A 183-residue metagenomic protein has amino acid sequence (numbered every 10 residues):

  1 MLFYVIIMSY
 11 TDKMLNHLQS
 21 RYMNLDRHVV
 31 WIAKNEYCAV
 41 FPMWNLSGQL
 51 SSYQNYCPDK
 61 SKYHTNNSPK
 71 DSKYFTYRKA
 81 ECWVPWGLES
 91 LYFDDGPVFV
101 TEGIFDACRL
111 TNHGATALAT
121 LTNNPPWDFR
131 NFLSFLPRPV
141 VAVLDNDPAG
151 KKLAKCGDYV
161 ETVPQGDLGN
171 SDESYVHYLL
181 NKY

Functional and structural regions predicted by a protein language model:
M1-S47, S51, K70-K79, L88-D95 (+2 more regions): TOPRIM metal-binding catalytic domain and adjacent DNA-binding surface shared by DnaG-type primases
Y4, D95-V98, I104-Y183: TOPRIM fold recognition
V40-P42, S52-Y53, W83-P85, V98 (+1 more regions): Ordered hydrophobic segments in well-structured contexts
F41-S47, Q54, T101-G103, R109-T111: Short conserved beta-strand segments at catalytic cores or DNA/RNA-binding microdomains of nucleic-acid binding
S51-K60: Short beta->alpha transition motifs characteristic of CBS
D59-K73: A short, polar/charged loop-to-alpha-helix boundary motif
K73-A80, A117-N123: Short, flexible loop segments at the rims of nucleotide/cofactor-binding pockets, characterized by
C82-E89, P126-R130: A generic local structural motif
